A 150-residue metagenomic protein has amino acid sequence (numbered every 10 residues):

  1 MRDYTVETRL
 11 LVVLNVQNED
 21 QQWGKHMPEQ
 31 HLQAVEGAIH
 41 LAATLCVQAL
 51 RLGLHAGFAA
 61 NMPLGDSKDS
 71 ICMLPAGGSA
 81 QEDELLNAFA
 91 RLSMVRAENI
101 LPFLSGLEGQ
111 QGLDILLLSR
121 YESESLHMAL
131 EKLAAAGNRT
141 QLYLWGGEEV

Functional and structural regions predicted by a protein language model:
M1-V150: Exposed, interaction-prone extracellular/peripheral surfaces
